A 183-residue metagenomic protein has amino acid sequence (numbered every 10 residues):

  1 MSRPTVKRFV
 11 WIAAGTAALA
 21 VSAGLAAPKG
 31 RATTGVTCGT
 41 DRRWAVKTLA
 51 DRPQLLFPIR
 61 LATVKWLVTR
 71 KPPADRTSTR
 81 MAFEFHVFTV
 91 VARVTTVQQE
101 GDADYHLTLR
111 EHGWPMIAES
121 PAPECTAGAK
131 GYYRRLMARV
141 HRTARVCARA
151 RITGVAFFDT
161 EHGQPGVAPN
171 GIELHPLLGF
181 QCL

Functional and structural regions predicted by a protein language model:
M1-S2, A23: A general, composition-driven signal for non-globular sequence regions
S2-A13: Bacterial N-terminal signal peptides that target proteins for export
K7, L25-P28: Composition-driven recognition of long, C-terminal low-complexity regions enriched in serine/threonine
A13-S22: Bacterial N-terminal signal peptides
A27-L183: OB-fold and OB-like single-stranded nucleic-acid-recognition modules and their adjacent interaction interfaces
